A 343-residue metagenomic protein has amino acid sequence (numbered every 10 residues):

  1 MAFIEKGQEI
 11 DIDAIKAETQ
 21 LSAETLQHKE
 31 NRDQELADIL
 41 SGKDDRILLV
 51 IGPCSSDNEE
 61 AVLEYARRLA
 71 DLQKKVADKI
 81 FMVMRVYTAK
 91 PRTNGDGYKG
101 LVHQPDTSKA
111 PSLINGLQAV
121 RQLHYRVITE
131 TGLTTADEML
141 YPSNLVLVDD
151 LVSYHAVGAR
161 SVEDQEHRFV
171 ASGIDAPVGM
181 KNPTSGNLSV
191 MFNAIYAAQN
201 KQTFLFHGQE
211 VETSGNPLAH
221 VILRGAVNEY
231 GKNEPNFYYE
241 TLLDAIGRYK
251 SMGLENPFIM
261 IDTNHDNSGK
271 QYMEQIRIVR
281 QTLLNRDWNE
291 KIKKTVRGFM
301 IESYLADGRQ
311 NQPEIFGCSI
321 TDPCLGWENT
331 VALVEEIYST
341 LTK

Functional and structural regions predicted by a protein language model:
M1-L40: N- or domain-start disorder-to-order transition segments that initiate the globular core
A37-D45, S251-N256: Glycine-rich phosphate/diphosphate-binding loops that line cofactor/substrate pockets in enzymes
L48-A61, D322: Conserved phosphate/anionic-ligand binding catalytic regions in large, soluble enzymes, centered on
G52, I261, G326: Conserved, mostly hydrophobic/aromatic
A66, K79-D244, H265-K270, E274-Q281 (+4 more regions): Active-site-facing alpha/beta catalytic cores
A245-K250: Redox- and metal-dependent alpha/beta enzyme cores, enriched for Fe-S-associated oxidoreductases and cofactor-handling
S303-L341: Internal helix-turn-beta structural module
